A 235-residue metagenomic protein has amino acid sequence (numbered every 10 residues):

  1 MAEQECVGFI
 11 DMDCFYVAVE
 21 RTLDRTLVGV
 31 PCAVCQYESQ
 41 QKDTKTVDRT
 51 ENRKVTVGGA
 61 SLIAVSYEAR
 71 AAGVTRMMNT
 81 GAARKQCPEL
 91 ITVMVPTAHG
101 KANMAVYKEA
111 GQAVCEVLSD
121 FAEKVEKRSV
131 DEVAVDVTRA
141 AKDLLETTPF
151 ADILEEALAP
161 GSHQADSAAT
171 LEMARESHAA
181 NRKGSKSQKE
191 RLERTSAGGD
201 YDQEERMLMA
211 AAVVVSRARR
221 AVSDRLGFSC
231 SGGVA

Functional and structural regions predicted by a protein language model:
M1-D200, M207: Residues that scaffold, gate, or flank divalent-cation-dependent active/transport sites
E205-A235: Long, highly charged, low-complexity intrinsically disordered interaction regions that mediate electrostatic DNA/RNA
